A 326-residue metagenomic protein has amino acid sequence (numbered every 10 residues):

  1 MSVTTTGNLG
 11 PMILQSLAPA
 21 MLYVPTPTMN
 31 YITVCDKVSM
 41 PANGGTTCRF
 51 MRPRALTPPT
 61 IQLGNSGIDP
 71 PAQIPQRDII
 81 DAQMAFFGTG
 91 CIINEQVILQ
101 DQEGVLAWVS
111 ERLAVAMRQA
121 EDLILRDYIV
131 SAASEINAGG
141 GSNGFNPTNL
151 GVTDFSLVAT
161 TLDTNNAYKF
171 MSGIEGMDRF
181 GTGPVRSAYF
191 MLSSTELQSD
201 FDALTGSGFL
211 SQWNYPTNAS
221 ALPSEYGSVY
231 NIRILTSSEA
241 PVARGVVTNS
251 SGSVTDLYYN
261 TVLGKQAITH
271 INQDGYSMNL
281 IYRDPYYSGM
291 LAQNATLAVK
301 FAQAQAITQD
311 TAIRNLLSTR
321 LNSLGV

Functional and structural regions predicted by a protein language model:
S2-V34, M51, D78, T148-Y168 (+1 more regions): Sequence/fold signature of self-assembling virion shell proteins
T6-G10, N43-L63, E95-V97, Q102-E103 (+1 more regions): Charged, low-complexity, helix/coiled-coil-prone segments
L22-T89: Assembly/oligomerization interface modules of large self-assembling protein complexes
G44, A55, Q76-A107, I129-S131 (+2 more regions): Structured, hydrophobic secondary-structure cores that serve as assembly/anchoring elements
C48, D78-A85, T89, E95-Q96 (+6 more regions): Flexible, active-site-adjacent loop/turn segments at secondary-structure boundaries
T57-I61, D200-F201, A243: Short, solvent-exposed loop/turn elements at domain surfaces
E95-R179, R320-V326: Alpha-helical scaffold segments that mediate packing/assembly in large oligomeric complexes
E111, V115, M191, A295-L297: Hydrophobic alpha-helical segments involved in membrane association or supramolecular assembly
